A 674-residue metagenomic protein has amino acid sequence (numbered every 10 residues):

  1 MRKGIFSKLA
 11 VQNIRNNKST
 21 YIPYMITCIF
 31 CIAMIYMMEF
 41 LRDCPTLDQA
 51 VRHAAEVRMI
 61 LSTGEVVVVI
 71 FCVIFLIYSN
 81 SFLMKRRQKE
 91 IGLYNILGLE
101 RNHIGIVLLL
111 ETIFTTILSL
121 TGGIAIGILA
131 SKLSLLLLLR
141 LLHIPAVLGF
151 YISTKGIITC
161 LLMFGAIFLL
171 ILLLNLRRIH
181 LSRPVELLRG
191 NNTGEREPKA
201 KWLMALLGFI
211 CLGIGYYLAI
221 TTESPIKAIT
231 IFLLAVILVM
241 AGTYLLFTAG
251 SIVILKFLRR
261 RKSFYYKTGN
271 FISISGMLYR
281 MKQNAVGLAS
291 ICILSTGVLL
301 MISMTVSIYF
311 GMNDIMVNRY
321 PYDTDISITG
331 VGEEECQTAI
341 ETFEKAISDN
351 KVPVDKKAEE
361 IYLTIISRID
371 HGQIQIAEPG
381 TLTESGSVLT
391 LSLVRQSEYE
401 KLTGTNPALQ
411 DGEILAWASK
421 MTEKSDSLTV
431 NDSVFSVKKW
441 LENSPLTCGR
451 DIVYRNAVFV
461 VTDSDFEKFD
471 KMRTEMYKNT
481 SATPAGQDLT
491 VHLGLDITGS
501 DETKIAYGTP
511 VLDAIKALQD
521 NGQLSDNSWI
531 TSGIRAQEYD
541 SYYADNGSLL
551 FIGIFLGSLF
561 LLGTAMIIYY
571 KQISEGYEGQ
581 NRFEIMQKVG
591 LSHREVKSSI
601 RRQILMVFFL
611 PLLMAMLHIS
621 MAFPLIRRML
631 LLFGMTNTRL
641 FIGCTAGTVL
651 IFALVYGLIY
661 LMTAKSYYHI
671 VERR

Functional and structural regions predicted by a protein language model:
M1-I32, E197-W202, C211, L246-S295 (+1 more regions): N-terminal Sec/SRP start-transfer signal
R2-I5, L181-E195, Y577-E578, Y668-R674: Short cytosolic juxtamembrane segments of multi-pass membrane proteins
S19-I26, M34-V67, F82-K85, L93-Y94 (+7 more regions): Peri-transmembrane interface segments
M34-T63, G242, A249-I252, T296-Y322: Alpha-helical transmembrane segments
F40-A50, I124-G156, G213-T230, L610-R674: Short helix-loop junctions at transmembrane helix boundaries
F114-L258: Hydrophobic alpha-helical segments
I315-T329, E334-L562: Basic-flanked hydrophobic alpha-helices used for secretion and membrane insertion
